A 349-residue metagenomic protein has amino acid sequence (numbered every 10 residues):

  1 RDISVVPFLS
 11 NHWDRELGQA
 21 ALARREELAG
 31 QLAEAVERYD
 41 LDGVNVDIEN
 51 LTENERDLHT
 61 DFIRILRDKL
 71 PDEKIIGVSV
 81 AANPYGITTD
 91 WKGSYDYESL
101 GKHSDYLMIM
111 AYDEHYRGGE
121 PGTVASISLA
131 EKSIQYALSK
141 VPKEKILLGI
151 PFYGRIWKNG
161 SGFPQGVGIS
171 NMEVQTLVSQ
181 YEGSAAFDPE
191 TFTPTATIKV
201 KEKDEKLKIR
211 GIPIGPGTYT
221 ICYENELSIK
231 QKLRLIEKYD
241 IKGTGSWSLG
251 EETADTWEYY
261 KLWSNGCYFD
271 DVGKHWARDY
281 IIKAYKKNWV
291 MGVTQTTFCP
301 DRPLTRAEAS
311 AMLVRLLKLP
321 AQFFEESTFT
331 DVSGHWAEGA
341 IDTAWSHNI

Functional and structural regions predicted by a protein language model:
R1-E49, E53, I65-N83: Substrate-binding cleft and catalytic face of glycoside hydrolase catalytic domains, especially the flexible beta-alpha
R15-Q19, N265-R278, K286, M291-G339 (+1 more regions): Feature responds to low-complexity, polar/acidic, surface-exposed segments characteristic of secreted/exported proteins
A20-E37, T89-E98, E224-E237: Short, acidic/polar
D42, D105, K242: Receiver (REC) domain switch/active-site residues of two-component response regulators
V46, L107, L148, I236 (+1 more regions): Conserved, mostly hydrophobic/aromatic
T52-Y181: Substrate-binding surface in catalytic domains of secreted glycosidases
F152-L235, K261-S264: Glycan-binding loop/region signatures in secreted carbohydrate-active enzymes
S228-G266: Acidic/aromatic/glycine-rich contiguous surface patches that form carbohydrate-binding/processing clefts and analogous
